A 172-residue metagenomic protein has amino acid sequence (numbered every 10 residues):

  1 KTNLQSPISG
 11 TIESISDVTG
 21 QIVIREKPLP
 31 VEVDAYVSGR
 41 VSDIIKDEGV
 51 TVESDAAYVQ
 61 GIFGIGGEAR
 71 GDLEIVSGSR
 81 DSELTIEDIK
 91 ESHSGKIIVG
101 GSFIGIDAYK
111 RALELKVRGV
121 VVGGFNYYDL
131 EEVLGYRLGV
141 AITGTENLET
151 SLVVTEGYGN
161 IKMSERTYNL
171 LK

Functional and structural regions predicted by a protein language model:
K1-K172: Well-ordered secondary-structure scaffolds
